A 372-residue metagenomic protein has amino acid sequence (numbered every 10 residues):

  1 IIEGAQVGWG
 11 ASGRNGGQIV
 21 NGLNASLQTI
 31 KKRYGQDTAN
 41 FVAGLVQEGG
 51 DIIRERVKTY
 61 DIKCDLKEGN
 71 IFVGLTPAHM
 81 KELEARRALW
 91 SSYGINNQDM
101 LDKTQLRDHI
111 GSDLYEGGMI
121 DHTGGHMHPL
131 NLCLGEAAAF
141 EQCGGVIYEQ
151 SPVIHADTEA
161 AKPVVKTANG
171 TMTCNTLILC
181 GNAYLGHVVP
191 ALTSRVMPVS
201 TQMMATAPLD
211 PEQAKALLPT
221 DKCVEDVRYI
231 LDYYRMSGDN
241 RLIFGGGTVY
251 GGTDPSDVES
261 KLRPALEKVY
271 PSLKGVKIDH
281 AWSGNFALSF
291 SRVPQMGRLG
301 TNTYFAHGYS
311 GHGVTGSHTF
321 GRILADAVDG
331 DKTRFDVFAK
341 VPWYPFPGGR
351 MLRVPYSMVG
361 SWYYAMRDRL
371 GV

Functional and structural regions predicted by a protein language model:
I1-R14: Glycine-rich FAD pyrophosphate-binding loop
G22-T104: Dinucleotide-binding Rossmann-like beta1-alpha1 core, especially the glycine-rich loop that anchors the ADP
N24-G35, E116, L242-T248, Y304: A short small-residue
D51, T59-K67, V153-H155, A160-P163 (+2 more regions): Active-site substrate-recognition segment that forms the wall of the catalytic cavity or substrate channel
E55-L66, N96-N97, Q142-V146, S272-K277 (+1 more regions): Surface-exposed helix-capping loop/turn segments at secondary-structure junctions
G69-A78, H122-H126, V153, V249-G251: Conserved short loop/turn motifs at secondary-structure junctions
K81-L89, D113-N175: Helical element adjacent to the flavin cofactor pocket in flavoenzyme catalytic cores
G252-D254, E259-V372: C-terminal catalytic lobe of FAD-dependent flavoproteins
